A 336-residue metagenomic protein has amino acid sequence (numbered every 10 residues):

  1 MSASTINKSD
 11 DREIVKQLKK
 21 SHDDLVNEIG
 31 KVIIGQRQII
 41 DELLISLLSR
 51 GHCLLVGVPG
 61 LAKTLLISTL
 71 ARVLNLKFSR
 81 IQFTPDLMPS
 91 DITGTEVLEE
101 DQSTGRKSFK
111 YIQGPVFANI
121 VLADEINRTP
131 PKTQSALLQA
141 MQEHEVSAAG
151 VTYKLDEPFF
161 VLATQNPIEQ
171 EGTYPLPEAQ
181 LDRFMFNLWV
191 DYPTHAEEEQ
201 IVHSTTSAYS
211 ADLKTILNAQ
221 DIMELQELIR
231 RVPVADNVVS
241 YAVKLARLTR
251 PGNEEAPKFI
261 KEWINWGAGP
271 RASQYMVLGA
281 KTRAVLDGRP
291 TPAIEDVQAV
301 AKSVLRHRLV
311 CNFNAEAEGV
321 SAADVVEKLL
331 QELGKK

Functional and structural regions predicted by a protein language model:
M1-R12, K16, P251-K336: C-terminal engagement/docking regions of AAA+ P-loop ATPases
I14-L61: Pre-Walker A (pre-P-loop) alpha-helix and adjacent loop at the N terminus of AAA/AAA+ ATPase modules, a conserved
E42-I45, E99-L122: Conserved alpha-helical scaffold flanking the Walker A/P-loop in AAA+ ATPase domains
L47-P85: Walker A/P-loop
C53, V121, F159: Conserved beta-strand position immediately N-terminal to the Walker
V58, I92, T164: P-loop (Walker A) phosphate-binding loop of NTP-binding proteins
E99-T104, T129-T133, M141-R231, K281-R283: Canonical AAA+ ATPase core
D124-E125, A136: Walker B catalytic acidic pair
